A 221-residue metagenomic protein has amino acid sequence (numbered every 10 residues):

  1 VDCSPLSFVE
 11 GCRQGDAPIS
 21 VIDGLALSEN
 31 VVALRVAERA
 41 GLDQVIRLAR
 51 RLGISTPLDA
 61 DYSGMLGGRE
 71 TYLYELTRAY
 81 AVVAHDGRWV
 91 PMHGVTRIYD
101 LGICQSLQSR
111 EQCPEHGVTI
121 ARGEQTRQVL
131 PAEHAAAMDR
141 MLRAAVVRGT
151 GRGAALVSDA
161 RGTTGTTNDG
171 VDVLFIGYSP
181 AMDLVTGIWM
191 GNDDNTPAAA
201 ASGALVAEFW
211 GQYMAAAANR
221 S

Functional and structural regions predicted by a protein language model:
V1-H85: Active-site-adjacent helix/loop patches that line small-molecule binding or acyl-intermediate pockets
D23-L27, E70-S221: A penicillin-recognizing enzyme superfamily signal
